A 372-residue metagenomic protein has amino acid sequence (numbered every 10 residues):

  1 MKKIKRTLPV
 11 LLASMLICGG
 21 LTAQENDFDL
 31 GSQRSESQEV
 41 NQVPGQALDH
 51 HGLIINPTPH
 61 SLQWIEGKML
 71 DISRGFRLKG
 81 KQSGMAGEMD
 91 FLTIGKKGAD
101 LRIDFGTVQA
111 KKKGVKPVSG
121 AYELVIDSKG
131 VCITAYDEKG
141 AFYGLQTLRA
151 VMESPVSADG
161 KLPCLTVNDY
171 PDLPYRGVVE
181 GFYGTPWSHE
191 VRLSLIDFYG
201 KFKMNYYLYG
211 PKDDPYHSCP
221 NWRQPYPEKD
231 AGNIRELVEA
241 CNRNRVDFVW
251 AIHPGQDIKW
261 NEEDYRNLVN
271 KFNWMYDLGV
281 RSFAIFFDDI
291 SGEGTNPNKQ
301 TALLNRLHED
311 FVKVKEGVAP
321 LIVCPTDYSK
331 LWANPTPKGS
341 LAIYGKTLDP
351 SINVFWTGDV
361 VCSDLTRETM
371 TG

Functional and structural regions predicted by a protein language model:
M1-S32: Bacterial Sec-dependent N-terminal signal peptides
L21, P186-S188, D214-C219, G255-K259 (+3 more regions): Flexible loop/turn segments at secondary-structure boundaries
A23-Y136, T147, V156-N168: Acidic, contiguous N-terminal accessory segments
P59, Q63, R77, S83 (+2 more regions): Feature activates predominantly on carbohydrate-active enzymes
G75, G98, Y175, R245 (+3 more regions): A general structural motif
V179-G181, G210, V249-H253, F286-D288 (+2 more regions): A cross-family glycoside hydrolase active-site/sugar-binding cleft signature
K229-I234, K271-V280, A342-V360: Acidic, His- and aromatic-enriched active-site or binding-groove loops in soluble protein domains that engage sugars
I290-G372: Catalytic-core regions of glycoside hydrolase
